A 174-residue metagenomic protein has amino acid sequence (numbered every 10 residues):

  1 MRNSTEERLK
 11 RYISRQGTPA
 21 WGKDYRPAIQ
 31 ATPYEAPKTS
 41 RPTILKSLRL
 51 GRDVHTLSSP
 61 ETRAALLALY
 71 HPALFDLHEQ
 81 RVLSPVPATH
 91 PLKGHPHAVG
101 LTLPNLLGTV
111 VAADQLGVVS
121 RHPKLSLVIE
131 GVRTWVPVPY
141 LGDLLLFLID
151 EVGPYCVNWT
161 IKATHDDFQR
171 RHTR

Functional and structural regions predicted by a protein language model:
M1-R174: Electrostatic, structured charged patches in enzyme active sites and in nucleic-acid/phosphate-binding
